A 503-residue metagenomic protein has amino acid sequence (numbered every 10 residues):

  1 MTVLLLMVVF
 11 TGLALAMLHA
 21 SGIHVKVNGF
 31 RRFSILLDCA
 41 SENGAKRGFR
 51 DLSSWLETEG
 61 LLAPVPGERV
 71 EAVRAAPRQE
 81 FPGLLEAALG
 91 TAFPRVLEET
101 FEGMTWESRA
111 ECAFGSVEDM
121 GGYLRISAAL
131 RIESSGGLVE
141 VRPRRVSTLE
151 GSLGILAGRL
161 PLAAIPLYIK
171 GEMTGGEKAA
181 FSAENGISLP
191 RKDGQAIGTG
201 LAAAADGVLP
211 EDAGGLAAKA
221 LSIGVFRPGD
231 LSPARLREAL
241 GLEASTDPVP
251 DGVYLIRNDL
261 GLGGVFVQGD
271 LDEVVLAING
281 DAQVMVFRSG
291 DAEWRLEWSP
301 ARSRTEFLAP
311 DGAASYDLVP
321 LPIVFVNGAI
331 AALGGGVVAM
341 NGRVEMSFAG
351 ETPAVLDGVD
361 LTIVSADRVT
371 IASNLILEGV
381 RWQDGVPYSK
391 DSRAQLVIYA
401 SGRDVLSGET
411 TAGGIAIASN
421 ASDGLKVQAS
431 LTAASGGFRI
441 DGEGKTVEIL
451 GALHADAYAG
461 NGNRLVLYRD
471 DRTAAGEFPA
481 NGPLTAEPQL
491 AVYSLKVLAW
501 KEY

Functional and structural regions predicted by a protein language model:
M1-A164, Y168-G171, L490-A491, L495-Y503: Beta-strand/loop motifs with alternating small/hydrophobic and polar/acidic residues, enriched in the first structured
R50, C112-D270, V324-A331, G335-V337 (+2 more regions): Short, ordered "entry" segments at domain starts
G60, A76-P82, L89-P94, G186 (+6 more regions): Short, flexible coil/linker elements and helix-boundary hinge sites characteristic of intrinsically disordered
A113-A128, S152-P166, Q268-A282, A309-P320 (+1 more regions): Short, surface-exposed loop and linker segments with low hydrophobicity and enrichment for Pro/Ser/Thr
L138-E140, N279, S299, R469-D470: Acidic/polar residues at beta-strand termini and the immediately following turn/coil
I169-E177, A282-Y468: Long, polar low-complexity repeats
V249, R257-W298, T305: Extended, H/D-rich, highly charged conserved domains that either
R464-Y503: Long, low-hydrophobicity, solvent-exposed regions enriched in small/turn-prone and acidic residues
